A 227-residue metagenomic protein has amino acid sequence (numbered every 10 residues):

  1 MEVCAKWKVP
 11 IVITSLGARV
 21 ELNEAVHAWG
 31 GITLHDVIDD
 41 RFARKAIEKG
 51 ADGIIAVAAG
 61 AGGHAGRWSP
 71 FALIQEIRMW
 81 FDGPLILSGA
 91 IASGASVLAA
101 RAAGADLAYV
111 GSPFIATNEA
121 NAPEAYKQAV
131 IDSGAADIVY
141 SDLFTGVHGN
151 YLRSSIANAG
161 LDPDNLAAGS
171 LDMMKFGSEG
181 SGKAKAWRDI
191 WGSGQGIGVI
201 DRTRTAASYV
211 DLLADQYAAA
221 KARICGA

Functional and structural regions predicted by a protein language model:
M1-W80, P84: Active-site entrance/lid segments in N-terminal catalytic domains of soluble metabolic enzymes
P70-I86, A92-A227: Conserved active-site-proximal phosphate/metal-binding subdomains
